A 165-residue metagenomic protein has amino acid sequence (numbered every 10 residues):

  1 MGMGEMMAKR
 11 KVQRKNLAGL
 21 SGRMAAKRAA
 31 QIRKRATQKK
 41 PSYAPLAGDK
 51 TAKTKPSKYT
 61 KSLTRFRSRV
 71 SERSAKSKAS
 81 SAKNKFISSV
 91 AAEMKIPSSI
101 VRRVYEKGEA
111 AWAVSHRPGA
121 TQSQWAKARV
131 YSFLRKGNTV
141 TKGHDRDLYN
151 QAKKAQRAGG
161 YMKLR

Functional and structural regions predicted by a protein language model:
M1-R165: Arg/Lys-rich, low-complexity, intrinsically disordered basic segments
